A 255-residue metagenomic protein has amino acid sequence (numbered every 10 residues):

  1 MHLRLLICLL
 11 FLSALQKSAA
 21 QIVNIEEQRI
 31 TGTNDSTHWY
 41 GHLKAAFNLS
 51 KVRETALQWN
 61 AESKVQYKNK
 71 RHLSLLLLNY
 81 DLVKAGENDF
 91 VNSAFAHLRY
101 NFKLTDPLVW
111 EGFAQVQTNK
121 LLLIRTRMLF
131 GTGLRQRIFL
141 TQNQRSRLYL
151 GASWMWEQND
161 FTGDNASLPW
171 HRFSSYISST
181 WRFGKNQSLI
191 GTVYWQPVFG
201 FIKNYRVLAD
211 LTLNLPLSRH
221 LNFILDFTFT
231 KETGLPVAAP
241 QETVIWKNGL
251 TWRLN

Functional and structural regions predicted by a protein language model:
M1-T37, N255: Cleavable N-terminal export/targeting peptides
T33-L49, R71-L76: Transmembrane beta-strand segments of Gram-negative outer membrane beta-barrel proteins
T37-W39, T55-W59, F90-A94, T126-F130 (+4 more regions): Residues that define the transmembrane beta-barrel architecture of outer-membrane proteins
W39, R71-L76, P107-W110, Q142-Q144 (+2 more regions): Repeated loop/turn-to-beta-strand initiation elements of outer-membrane beta-barrel proteins
L43-A45, L76-L78, G112, T132 (+5 more regions): Membrane-embedded beta-strand positions of outer-membrane beta-barrel proteins
F47-K51, Y67-R71, Y80-K84, V116-K120 (+5 more regions): Transmembrane beta-strands of outer-membrane beta-barrel pores
R147-N222: Outer-membrane beta-barrel transmembrane domain signature
P216, E242-N255: Outer-membrane beta-barrel "beta-signal"
